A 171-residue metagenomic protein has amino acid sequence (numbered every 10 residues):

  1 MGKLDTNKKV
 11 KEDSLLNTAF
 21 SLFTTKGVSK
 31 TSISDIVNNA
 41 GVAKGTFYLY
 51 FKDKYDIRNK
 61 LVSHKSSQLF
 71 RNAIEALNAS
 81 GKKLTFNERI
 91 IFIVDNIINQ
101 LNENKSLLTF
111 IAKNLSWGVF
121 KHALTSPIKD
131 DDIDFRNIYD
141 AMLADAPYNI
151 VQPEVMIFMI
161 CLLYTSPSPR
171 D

Functional and structural regions predicted by a protein language model:
M1-K26, K30-N39, D56: Basic, helix-initiating cap at the start of DNA-binding domains
L15, D53-N59, L69: Short amphipathic alpha-helical segment with a characteristic S/N-K-E followed by hydrophobic residues
G41-F51: Short hydrophobic/aromatic patch on the recognition helix
K60, E75-E103: Hydrophobic alpha-helical connector segments
S67, R71-I74, V119-P147, E154-F158: Amphipathic alpha-helical packing segments from all-alpha helical-bundle domains
I91, D95, P153-C161: Short, well-structured alpha-helical segments
N96-H122: Amphipathic alpha-helical segments used for helix-helix packing
Y164-D171: Conserved small/polar residues in nucleotide/adenosyl-binding loops
